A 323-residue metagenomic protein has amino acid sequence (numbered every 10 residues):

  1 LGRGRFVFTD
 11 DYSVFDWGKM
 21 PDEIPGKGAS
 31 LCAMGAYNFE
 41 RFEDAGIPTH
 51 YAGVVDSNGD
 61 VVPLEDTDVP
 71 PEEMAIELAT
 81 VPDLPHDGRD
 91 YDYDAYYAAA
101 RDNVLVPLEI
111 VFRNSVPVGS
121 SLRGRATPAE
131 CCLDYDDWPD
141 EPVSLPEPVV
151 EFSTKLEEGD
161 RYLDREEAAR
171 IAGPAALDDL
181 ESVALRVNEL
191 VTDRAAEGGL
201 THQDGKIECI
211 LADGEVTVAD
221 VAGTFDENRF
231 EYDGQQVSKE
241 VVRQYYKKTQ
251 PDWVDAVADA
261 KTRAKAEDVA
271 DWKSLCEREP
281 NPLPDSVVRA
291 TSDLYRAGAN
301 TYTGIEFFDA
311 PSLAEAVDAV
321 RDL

Functional and structural regions predicted by a protein language model:
L1-V149, W272-L323: Active-site loop/lid in soluble adenylation, ligation, and acyl-transfer enzymes
R3, L105, G199-H202, D213-V216: Coil-to-beta-strand transition motifs
A52-D56, A195-A212: A short glycine-rich, hydrophobically flanked beta-strand micro-motif that places a catalytic Asp/Glu for divalent metal
E141-L177: A short mid-domain helix/strand-loop element embedded in enzyme catalytic domains that forms or borders the active-site
V149, S153-G159, E189-G199, T224-D226: Phosphate-binding core of ATP-grasp and ATP-grasp-like enzymes
A172-Q203: A long amphipathic alpha-helix within ATP-dependent nucleotide-binding catalytic cores
Q203, I207-Q250: Catalytic activation segment of kinase domains across protein kinase-like and atypical kinase folds
D233-I305: C-lobe/activation-segment region of protein kinase-like
